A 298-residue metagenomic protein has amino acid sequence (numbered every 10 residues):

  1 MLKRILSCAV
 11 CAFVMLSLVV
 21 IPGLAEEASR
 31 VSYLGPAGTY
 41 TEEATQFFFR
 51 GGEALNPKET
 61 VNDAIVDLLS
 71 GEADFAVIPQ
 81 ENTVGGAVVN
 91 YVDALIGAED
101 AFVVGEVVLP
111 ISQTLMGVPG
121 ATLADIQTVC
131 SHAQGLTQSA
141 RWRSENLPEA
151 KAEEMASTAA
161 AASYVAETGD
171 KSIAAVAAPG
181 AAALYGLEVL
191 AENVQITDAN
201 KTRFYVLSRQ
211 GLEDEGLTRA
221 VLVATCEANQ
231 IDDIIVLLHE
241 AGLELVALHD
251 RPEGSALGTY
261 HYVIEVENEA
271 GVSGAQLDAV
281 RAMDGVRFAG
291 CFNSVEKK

Functional and structural regions predicted by a protein language model:
M1-C8: Positively charged n-region of N-terminal signal peptides that target proteins for export
C8-K298: Domain-level signature for soluble enzymes in the chorismate/prephenate branch of the shikimate pathway
